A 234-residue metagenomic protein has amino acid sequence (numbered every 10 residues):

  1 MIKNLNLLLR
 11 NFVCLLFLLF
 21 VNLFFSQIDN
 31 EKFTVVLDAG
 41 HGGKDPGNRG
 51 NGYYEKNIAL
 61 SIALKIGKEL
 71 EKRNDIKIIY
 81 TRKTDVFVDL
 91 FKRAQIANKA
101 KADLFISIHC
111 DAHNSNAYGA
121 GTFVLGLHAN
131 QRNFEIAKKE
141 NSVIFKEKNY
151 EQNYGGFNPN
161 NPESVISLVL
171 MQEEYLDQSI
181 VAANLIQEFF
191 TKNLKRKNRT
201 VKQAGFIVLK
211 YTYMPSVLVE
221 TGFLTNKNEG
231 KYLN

Functional and structural regions predicted by a protein language model:
I2-V13: Bacterial N-terminal signal peptides that target proteins for export
Q27-F157, Q172-N184, E188: Catalytic-core regions of hydrolytic enzymes
V36, G47, C110-D111, S164-N234: Active-site-adjacent mobile loop/cap segments within catalytic or ligand-binding domains
V143, N160-N161, K227-N228: Short alpha-helical linear motifs
Y154-P162, L218: Flexible hinge/switch segments at interdomain interfaces of large molecular machines
